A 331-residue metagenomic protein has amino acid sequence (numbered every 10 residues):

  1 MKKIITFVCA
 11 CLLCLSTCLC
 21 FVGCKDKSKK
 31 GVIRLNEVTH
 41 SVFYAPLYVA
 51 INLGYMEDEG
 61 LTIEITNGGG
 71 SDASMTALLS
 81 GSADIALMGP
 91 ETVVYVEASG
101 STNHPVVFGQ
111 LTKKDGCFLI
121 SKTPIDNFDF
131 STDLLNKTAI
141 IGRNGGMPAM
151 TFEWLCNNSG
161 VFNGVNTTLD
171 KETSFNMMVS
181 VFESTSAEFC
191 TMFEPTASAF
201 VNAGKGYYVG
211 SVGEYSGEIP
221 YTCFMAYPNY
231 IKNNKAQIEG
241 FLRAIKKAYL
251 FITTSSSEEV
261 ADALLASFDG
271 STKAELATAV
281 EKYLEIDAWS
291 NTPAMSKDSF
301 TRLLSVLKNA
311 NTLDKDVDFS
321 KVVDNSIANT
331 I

Functional and structural regions predicted by a protein language model:
M1-V32, T330-I331: Short, low-complexity disordered leader/linker segments with a strong preference for bacterial N-terminal type II
S28-E172, E188-E194, K205, G210-V212 (+1 more regions): Short, glycine-/small- and polar/acidic-enriched structural segments that line small-molecule recognition paths
F43-P46, N52, S71-S74, G89-T92 (+9 more regions): Stable alpha-helical elements in mature extracytoplasmic
I51-N52, E57, N157, V201 (+3 more regions): Short polybasic/polar patches that bind polyanions
G68, S74, V96, F200 (+3 more regions): Short secondary-structure boundary/hinge segments and terminal tails
T123, S174-S267: Pocket-lining segment of extracytoplasmic ligand-binding domains
K232-L313: Secondary-structure end/capping motifs
T301-I331: Conserved C-terminal helix/tail region of periplasmic/extracytoplasmic solute-binding proteins
